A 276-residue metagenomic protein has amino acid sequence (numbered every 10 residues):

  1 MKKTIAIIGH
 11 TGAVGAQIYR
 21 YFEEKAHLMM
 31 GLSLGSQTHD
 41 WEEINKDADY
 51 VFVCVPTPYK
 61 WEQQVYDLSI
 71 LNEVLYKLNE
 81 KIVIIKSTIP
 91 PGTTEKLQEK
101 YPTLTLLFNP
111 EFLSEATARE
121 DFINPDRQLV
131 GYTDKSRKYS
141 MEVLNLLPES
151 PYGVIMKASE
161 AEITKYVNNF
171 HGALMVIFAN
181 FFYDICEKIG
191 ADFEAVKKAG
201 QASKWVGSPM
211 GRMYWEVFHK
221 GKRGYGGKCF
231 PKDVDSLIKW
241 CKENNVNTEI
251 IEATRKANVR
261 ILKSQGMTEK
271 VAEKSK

Functional and structural regions predicted by a protein language model:
M1-K46, Y50: NAD(P)+-binding Rossmann beta1-loop-alpha1 motif at the extreme N-terminus of oxidoreductases
K2-A6, A26, L32, G190-K276: NAD(P)-dependent Rossmann-like dehydrogenase/reductase catalytic/cofactor-binding core
T11-G12, T88-T93, G172: Gly/Ser/Thr-rich loops at beta-strand to alpha-helix junctions that form or flank small-molecule/cofactor-binding
V14-I18, V74, L97, F178 (+1 more regions): Hydrophobic residues within alpha-helices that form the first helical element adjacent to the glycine-rich loop
K25, Q98-L107, S114, A118-R212 (+2 more regions): Internal alpha-helical scaffold of NAD(P)-dependent oxidoreductase catalytic cores
Y50, P58-A118: Rossmann-like NAD(P)(H) cofactor-binding subdomain of soluble oxidoreductases
Y50-C54, L129: Structural motif
